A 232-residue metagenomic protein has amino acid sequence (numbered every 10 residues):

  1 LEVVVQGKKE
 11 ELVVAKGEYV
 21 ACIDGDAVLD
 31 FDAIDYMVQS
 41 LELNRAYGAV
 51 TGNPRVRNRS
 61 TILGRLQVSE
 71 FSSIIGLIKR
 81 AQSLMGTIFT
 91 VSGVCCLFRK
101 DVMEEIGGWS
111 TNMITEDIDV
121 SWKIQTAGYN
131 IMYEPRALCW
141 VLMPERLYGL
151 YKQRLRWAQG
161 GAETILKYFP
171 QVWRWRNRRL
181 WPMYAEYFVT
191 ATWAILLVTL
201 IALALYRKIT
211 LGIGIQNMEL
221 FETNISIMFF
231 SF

Functional and structural regions predicted by a protein language model:
V4, K8-V13, S121-W122: Short, conserved alpha-helix that lines the donor NDP-sugar binding/gating region of sugar-transfer enzymes
G7, E11, F31-D32, Y36-I114 (+2 more regions): Long helical/loop segments within the catalytic core of UDP-sugar-dependent glycosyltransferases, especially the large
V20: Short aromatic/hydrophobic "clamp" motif used to bind/position activated sugar donors
I23-G25: Active-site acidic Asp-centered loop
V28-L29, R55-R57, D119, L138: A short, conserved beta-strand element in the Rossmann-like catalytic core that flanks the donor/metal-binding loop
M85, E145-F232: Basic/Trp-rich segment in TM-proximal cytosolic loops or flexible interdomain/linker regions
I114-V120: Acidic donor-binding loop at a coil-to-helix junction in glycosyltransferase catalytic cores that engages
S121-C139: Catalytic donor-sugar/metal-binding loop of nucleotide-sugar-dependent glycosyltransferases
